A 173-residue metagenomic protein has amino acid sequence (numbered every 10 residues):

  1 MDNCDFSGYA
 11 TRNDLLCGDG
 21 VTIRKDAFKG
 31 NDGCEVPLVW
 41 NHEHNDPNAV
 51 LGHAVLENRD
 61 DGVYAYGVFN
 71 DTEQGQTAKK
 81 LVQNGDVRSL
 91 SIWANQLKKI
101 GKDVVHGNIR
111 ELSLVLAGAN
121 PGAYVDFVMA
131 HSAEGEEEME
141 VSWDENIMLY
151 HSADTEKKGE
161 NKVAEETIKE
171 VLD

Functional and structural regions predicted by a protein language model:
D2-G8, N13-C17, E35-P37, H53-D154: Residue microenvironments linked to proteolytic maturation and disulfide-stabilized extracellular modules
D19-P47: Small/polar-rich, solvent-exposed N-terminal microdomains that initiate assembly or binding
D26, E73-Q76, K162, E166: Generic alpha-helical secondary structure signal
E43-H44, L51-V55: Polyanion/phosphate-binding surface patch
D46-A49, G75: Short active-site-adjacent helix-start/loop capping segments
G159-D173: Amphipathic alpha-helical oligomerization/scaffolding segments
